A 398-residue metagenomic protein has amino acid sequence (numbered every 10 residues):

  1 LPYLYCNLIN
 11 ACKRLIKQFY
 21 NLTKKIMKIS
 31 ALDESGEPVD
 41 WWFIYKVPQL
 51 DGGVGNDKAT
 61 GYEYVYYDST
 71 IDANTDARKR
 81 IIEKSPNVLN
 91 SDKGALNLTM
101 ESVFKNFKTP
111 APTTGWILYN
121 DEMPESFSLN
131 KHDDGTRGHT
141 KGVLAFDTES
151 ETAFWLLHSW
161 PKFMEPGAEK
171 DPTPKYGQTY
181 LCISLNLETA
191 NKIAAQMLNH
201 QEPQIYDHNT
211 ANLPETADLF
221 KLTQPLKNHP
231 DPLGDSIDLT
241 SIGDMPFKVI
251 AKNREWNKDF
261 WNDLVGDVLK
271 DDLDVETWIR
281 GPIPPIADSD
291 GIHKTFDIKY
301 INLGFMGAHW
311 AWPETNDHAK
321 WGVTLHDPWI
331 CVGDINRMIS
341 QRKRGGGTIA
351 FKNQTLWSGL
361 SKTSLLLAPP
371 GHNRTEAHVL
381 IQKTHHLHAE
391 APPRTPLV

Functional and structural regions predicted by a protein language model:
P2-L4: Hydrophobic alpha-helical signal peptides and transmembrane signal-/tail-anchor segments that drive secretory-pathway
C6, A11-V398: PLD/PLD-like phosphodiesterase catalytic module centered on the HKD motif
